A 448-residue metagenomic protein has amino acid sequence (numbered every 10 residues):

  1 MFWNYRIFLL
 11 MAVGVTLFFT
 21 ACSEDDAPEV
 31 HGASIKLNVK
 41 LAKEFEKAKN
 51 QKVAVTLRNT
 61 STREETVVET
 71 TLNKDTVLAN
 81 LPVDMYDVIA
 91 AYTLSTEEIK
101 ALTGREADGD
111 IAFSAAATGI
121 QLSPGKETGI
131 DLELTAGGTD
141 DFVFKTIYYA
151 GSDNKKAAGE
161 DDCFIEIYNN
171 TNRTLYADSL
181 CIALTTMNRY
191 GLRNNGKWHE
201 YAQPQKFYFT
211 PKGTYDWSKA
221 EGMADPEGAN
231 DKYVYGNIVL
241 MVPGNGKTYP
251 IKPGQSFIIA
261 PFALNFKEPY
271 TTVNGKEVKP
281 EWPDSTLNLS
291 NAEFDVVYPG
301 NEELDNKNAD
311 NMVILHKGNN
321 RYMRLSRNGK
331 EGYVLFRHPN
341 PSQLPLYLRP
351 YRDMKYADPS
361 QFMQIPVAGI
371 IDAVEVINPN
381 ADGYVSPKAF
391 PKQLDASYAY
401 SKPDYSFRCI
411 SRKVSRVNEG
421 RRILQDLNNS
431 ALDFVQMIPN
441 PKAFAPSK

Functional and structural regions predicted by a protein language model:
M1-L9: Bacterial N-terminal signal peptides that target proteins for export
F18-A21: C-terminal motif of bacterial Sec signal peptides marking the signal peptidase cleavage site
S23-G32, N38-K52, T56-V67, T71-K74 (+3 more regions): Intrinsically disordered, low-complexity linkers and terminal tails enriched in Ser/Thr/Pro/Gly with interspersed basic
